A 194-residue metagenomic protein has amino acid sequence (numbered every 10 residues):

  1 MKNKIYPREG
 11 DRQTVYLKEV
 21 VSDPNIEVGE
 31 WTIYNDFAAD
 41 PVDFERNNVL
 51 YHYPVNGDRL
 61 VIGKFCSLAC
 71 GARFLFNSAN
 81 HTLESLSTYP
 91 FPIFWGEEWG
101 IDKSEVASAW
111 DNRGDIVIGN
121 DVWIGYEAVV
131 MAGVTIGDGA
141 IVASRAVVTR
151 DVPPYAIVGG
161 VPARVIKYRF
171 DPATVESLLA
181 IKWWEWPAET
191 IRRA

Functional and structural regions predicted by a protein language model:
M1-I26, F91: Extended, small-residue-rich solenoid/repeat segments and analogous flexible loops that form exposed scaffolds
N3, P92, W99-V130, P162-A194: C-terminal segments of enzyme domains that contribute to small-molecule binding surfaces
Y16, I26, I33-A132: Flexible, glycine/small-residue-enriched loop-and-beta-strand segment within the central core of proteins
S78, V152, F170: Short, flexible helix/strand-to-coil boundary loops that buttress conserved ligand/catalytic motifs in alpha/beta
S87, G159, K167: Residue-level detector of conserved, well-ordered beta-strand and adjacent loop positions that form binding/recognition
I116, E127-A140, A146-R150: Beta-rich strand-turn-strand
V142, G160: Conserved G/P- and acidic residue-centered "switch" motifs that form tight phosphate/ATP-binding loops in soluble
